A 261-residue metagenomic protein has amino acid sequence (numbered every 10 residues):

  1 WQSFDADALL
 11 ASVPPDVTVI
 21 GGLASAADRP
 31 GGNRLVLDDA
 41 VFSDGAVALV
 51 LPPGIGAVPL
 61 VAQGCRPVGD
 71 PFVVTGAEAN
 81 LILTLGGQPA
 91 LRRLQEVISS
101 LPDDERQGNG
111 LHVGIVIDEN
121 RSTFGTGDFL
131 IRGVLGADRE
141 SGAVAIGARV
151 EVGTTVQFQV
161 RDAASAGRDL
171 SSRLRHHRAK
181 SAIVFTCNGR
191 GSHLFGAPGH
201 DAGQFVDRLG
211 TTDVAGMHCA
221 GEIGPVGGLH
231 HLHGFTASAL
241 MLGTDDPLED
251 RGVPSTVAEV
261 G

Functional and structural regions predicted by a protein language model:
W1-T212, M217-G261: Small-residue-enriched flexible segments
